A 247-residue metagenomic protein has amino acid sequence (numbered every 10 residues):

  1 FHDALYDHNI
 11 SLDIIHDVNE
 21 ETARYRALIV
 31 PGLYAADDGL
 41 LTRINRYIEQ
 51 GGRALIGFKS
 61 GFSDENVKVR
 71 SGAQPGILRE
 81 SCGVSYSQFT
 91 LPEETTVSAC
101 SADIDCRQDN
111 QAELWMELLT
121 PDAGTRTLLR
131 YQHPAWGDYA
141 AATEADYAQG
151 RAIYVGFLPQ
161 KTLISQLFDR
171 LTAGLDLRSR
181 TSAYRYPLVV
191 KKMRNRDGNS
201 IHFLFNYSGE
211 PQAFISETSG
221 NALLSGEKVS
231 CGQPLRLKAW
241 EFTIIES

Functional and structural regions predicted by a protein language model:
F1-S247: Carbohydrate-binding surfaces of carbohydrate-active enzymes
